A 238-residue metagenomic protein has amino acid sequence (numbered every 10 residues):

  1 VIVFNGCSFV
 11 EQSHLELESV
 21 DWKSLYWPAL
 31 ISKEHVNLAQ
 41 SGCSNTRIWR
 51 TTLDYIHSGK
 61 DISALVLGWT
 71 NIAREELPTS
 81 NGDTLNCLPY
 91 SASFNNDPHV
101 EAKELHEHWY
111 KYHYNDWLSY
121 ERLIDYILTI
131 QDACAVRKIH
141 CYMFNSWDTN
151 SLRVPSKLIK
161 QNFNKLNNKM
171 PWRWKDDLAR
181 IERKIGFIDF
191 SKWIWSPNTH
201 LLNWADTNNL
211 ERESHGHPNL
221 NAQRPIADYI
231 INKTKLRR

Functional and structural regions predicted by a protein language model:
V1-L53, S58, N219, P225: Serine-esterase "nucleophile elbow" of acetyl-processing enzymes
L53-R238: Alpha-helical cap/lid subdomain in secreted, periplasmic, or secretory-pathway luminal O-acyl-processing enzymes
